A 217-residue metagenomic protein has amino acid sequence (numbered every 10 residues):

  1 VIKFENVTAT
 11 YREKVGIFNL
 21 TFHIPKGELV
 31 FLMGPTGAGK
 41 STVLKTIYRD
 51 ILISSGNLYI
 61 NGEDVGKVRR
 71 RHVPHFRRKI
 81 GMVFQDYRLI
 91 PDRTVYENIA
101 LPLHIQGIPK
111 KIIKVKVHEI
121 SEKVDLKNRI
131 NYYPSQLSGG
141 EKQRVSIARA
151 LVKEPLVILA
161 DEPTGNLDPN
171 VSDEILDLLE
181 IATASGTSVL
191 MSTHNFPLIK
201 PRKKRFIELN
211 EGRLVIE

Functional and structural regions predicted by a protein language model:
Y48: Helix-to-loop junction immediately C-terminal to a conserved catalytic motif
G56-D64: Conserved ABC transporter NBD signature motif
R93-A100: Short coil-to-helix segment of the ABC ATPase nucleotide-binding domain corresponding to the Q-loop/switch region
Y133-L137, E141-Q143: Conserved ABC ATPase signature
V152-L156: A short, proline-enriched helix->beta-strand linker immediately N-terminal to the Walker B motif in ABC-type P-loop
I158-D161: Catalytic Walker B motif of ABC-type/P-loop ATPase nucleotide-binding domains
P169-V171: Helix N-cap at the start of a conserved alpha-helix in ABC-type nucleotide-binding domains
